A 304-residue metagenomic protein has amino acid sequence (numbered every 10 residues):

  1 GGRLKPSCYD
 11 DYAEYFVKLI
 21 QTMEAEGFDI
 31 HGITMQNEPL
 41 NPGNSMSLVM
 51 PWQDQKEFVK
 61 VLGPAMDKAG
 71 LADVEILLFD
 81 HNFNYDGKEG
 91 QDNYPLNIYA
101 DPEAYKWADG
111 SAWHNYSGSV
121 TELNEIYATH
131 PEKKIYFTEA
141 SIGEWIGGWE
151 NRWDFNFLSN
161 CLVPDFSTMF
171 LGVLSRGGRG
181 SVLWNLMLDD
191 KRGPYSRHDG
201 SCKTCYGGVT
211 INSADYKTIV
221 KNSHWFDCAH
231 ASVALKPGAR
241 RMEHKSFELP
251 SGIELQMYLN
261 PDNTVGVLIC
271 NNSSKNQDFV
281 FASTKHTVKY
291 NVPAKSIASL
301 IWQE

Functional and structural regions predicted by a protein language model:
G1-D101, V120-A128: Active-site cleft segment of glycoside hydrolase catalytic domains centered on the general acid/base Glu
E26-G32, G70-I76, K106-D109, H130-I135 (+3 more regions): Loop/turn elements at helix/coil->beta-strand transitions in domains of secreted/extracellular proteins
I33, S111, V173, C228 (+2 more regions): Conserved, mostly hydrophobic/aromatic
M35-E38, L78-H81, W113, F137 (+2 more regions): Conserved beta-strand positions
D67, E75-I76, K106-E150, M169: Glycoside hydrolase catalytic-domain groove-lining segments
K134-A229, E243-S246: Aromatic/acidic polysaccharide-binding cleft in carbohydrate-active enzymes
V233-K236, K245-T284, K295: Carbohydrate-binding surface patches
N291-E304: C-terminal beta-strand-rich structural cap/linker in extracellular carbohydrate-active enzymes
